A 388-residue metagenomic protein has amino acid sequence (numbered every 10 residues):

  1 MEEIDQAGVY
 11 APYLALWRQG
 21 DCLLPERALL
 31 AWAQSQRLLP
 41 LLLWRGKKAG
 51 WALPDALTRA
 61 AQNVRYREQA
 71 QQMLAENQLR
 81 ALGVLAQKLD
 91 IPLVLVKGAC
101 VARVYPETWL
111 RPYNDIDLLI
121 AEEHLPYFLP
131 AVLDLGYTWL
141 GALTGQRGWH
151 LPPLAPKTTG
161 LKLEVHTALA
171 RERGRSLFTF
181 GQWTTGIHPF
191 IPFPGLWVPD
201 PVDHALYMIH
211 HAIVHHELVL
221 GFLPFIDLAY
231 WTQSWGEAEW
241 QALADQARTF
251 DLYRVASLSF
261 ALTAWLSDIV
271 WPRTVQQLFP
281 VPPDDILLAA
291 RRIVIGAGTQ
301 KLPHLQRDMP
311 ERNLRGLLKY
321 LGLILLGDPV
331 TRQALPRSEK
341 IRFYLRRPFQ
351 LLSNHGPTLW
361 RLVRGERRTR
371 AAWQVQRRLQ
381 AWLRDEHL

Functional and structural regions predicted by a protein language model:
M1-N114, I120-L388: Conserved NTP-donor binding/palm subdomain of two-metal-ion nucleotidyltransferases/polymerases, i.e., the charged
